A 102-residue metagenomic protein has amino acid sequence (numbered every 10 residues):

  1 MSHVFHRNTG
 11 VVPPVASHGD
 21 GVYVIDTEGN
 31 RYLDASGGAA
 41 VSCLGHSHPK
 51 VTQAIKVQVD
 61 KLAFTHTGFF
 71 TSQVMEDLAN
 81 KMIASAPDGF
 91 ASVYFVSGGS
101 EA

Functional and structural regions predicted by a protein language model:
M1-D20, F70, M75: Active-site-adjacent loop/helix segments that line or gate small-molecule/cofactor pockets in enzymes
H3, R31-A102: Glycine-rich loop-to-alpha-helix module at the N-terminal edge of alpha/beta enzyme cores
P13-A35: Active-site and channel-lining beta-strand-loop segments that bind or position nucleotide-derived/phosphorylated
